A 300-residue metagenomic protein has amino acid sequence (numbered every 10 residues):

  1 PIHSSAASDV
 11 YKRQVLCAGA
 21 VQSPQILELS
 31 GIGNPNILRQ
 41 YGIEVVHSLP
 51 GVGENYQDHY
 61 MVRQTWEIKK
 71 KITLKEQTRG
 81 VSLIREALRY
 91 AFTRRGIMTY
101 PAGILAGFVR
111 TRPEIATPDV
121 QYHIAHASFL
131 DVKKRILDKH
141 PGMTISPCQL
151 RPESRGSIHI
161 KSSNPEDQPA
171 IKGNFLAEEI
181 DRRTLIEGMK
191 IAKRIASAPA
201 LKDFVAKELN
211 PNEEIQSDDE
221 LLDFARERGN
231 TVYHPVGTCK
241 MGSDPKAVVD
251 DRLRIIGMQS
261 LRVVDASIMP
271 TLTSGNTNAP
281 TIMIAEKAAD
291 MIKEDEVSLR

Functional and structural regions predicted by a protein language model:
P1-Y11: Single conserved hydrophobic/aromatic residue that forms the stacking wall/gate of nucleotide- or nucleobase-binding
K12-L29: Short hydrophobic core segments
A20-Q22, I32-N34, S197-L201: Acidic glycine-/aspartate-rich tracts in secreted/extracellular proteins
I26-H47: Glycine-rich beta-alpha-beta "Rossmann" dinucleotide-binding loop(s) and their flanking helix/strand
Q40, V46, N55-E86, A91 (+1 more regions): Rossmann-like dinucleotide-binding core of oxidoreductases
I68-I72, R85-P280, A288-R300: FAD-dependent oxidoreductase catalytic-site/capping-region signature
